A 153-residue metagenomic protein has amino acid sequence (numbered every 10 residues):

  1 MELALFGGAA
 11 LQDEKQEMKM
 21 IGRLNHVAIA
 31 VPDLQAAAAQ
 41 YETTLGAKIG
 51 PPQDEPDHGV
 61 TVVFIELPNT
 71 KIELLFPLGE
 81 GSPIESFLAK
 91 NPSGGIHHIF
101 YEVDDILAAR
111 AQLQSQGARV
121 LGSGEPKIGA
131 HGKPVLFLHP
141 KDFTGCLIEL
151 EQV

Functional and structural regions predicted by a protein language model:
A4-F6, E17-K19, Q53, V63-E66 (+2 more regions): Vicinal oxygen chelate
E17-M18, S86-P92: Short, flexible, solvent-exposed loop/turn segments with mixed acidic/basic and small polar residues
M18-H58: Long, hydrophobic N-terminal alpha-helical segment
L24, V31, Y41, I65 (+5 more regions): Short, structured motif recognition centered on aromatic/hydrophobic residues
V31-A39, G79, N91-K141: Vicinal oxygen chelate
G50, G81-S86, G122: A short, acidic/glycine-rich surface segment
P68-I72, G79-G81, I106: Short, charged/polar surface micro-motifs in flexible loops or helix N-caps
